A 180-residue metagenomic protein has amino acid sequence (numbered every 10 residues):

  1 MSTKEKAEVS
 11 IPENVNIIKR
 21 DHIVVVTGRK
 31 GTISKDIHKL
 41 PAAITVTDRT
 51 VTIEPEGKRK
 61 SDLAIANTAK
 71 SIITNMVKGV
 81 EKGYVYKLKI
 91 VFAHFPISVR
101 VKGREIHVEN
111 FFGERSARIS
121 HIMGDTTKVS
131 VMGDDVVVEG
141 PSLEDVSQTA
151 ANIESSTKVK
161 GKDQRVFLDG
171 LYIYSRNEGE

Functional and structural regions predicted by a protein language model:
M1-E180: Ribosome-associated RNA-binding proteins
